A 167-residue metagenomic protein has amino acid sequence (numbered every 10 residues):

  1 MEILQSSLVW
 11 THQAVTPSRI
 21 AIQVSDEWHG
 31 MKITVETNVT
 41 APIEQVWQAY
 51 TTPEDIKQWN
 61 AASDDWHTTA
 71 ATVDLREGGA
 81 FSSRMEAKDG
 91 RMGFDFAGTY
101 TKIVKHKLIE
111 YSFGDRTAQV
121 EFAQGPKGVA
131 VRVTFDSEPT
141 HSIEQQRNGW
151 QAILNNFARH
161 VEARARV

Functional and structural regions predicted by a protein language model:
I3-D65: Hydrophobic ligand-binding cavity/cleft-lining segments
W10, K107-A152, F157-R159: Beta-strand/loop substructures that line and gate deep hydrophobic ligand-binding cavities in soluble
G30-E36, I43, T68, A80 (+4 more regions): Intrinsic-disorder/low-complexity, polar/charged segments enriched in Ser/Thr/Lys/Arg/Asp/Glu/Gln
T34-V35, A41, E54-G93, V167: Short beta-edge strand/loop motif at the mouth of beta-sheet-based domains
T37, A71, F96-T101, T117-A123: Hydrophobic/aromatic beta-strand elements that line small-molecule binding cavities or substrate pockets in beta-rich
V46, I56, F81-S83, Y100 (+3 more regions): Hydrophobic pocket/interface hotspot
R76-S82, K102-E110: Short, hydrophobic/aromatic-rich segments at coil-to-beta transitions
H160-V167: Short, highly charged C-terminal tails/helix-capping segments
